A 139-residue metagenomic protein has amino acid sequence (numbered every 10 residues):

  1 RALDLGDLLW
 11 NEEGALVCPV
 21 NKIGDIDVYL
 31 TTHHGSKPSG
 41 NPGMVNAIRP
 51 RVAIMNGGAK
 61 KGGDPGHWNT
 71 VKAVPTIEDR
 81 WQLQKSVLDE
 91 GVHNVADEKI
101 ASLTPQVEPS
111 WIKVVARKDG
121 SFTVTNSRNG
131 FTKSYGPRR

Functional and structural regions predicted by a protein language model:
R1-T70: Active-site-proximal loop/helix segments of hydrolase catalytic cores
V52-R139: Binuclear metal-ion centers of metallo-dependent hydrolases, dominated by the metallo-beta-lactamase
